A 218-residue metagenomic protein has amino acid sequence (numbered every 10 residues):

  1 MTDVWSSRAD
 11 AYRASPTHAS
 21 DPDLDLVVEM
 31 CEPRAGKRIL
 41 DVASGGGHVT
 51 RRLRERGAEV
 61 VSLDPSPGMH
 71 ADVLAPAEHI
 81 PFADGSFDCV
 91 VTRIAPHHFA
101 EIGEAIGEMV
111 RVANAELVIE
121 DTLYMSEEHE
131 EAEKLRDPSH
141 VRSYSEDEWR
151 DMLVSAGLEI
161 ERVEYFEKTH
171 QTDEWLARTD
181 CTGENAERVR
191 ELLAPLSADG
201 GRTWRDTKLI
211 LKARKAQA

Functional and structural regions predicted by a protein language model:
M1-R34, H48-R52, E167, D173-A177: Conserved class I S-adenosyl-L-methionine
L40-H79: Class I SAM-dependent methyltransferase SAM/SAH-binding core
G46-H48, R162-A218: Conserved Class I S-adenosyl-L-methionine
V91: A conserved beta-strand element that flanks and buttresses the S-adenosyl-L-methionine
I94-A95: Short catalytic micro-motifs in class I SAM-dependent methyltransferases
G103-L117: A short glycine-rich, Lys/Arg-flanked "PGG" loop and its adjoining helix->strand segment in the class I
T122-H140: Short, glycine-/aromatic-enriched active-site segment of Class I SAM-dependent methyltransferases
R142-G157: Short alpha-helix
